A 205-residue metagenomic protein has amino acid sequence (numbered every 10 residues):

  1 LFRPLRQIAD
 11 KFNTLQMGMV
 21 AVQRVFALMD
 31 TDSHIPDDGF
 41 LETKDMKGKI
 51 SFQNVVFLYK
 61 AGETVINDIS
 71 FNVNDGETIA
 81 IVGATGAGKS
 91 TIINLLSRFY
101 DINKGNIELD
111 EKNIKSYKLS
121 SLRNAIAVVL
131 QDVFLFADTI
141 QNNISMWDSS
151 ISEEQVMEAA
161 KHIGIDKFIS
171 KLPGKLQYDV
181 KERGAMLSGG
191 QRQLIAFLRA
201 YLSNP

Functional and structural regions predicted by a protein language model:
F2-L28: Cytosolic ends of transmembrane helices, especially the final helix of ABC transmembrane type-1 domains
R3, T31-H34, G174: Flexible, glycine-biased helix-capping/connector loops in cytosolic signal-transduction modules
Q23-F26, D30, D110, G164-I165: Charged, amphipathic alpha-helical interaction segments
R24, F40-L41: Loop segments that connect adjacent transmembrane helices in multi-pass transporters
A27, H34, S145: Conserved E/DxxT/N motif and adjacent residues on the DHp alpha2 helix of HisKA-family sensor histidine kinases
D37, T43-P205: ABC-type nucleotide-binding domain
